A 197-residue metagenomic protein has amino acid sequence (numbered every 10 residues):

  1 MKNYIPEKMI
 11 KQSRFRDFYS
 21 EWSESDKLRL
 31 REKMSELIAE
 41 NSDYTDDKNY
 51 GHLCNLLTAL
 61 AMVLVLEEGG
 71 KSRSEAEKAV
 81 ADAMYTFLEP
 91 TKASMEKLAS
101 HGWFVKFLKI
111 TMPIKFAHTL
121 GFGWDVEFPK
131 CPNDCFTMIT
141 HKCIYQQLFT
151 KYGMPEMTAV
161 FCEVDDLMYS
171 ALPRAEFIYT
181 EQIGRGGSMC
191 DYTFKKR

Functional and structural regions predicted by a protein language model:
M1-L66: N-terminal, charged low-complexity regulatory/assembly segments
Y4, Y19-W22, Y44, Y50 (+6 more regions): Sequence-level detector for tyrosine residue identity
P6, K11-R14, S23, N41 (+4 more regions): Serine/threonine-rich low-complexity intrinsically disordered regions
E24, H52, L56, G70-E77 (+1 more regions): Generic detection of long, well-ordered alpha-helical segments
L30, W124-E127, F177: Generic structural motif
L30-L37, N41, G51-C54, P113-K115 (+4 more regions): Amphipathic, alpha-helical segments enriched in basic
V65-Y152, M157: Amphipathic interaction/junction segments at domain boundaries or subunit interfaces
D134-I139, C143-K151, P155-R197: C-terminal non-catalytic interaction appendages of large macromolecular assemblies
